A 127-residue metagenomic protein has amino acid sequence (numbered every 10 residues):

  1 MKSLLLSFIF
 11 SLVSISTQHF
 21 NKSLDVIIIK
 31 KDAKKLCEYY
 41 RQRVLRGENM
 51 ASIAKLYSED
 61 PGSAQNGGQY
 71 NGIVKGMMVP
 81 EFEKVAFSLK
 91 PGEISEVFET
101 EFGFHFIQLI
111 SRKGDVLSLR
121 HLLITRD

Functional and structural regions predicted by a protein language model:
M1-K2: N-terminal hydrophobic targeting signals that begin at the initiator methionine
L5-Q18: Hydrophobic h-region of N-terminal signal peptides that target proteins for export in Gram-negative bacteria
Q18-L45, E59-E83, F106-D127: Well-structured core secondary-structure elements of compact alpha/beta domains
G47-A51: Loop/turn elements at helix/coil->beta-strand transitions in domains of secreted/extracellular proteins
S88-K90: Soluble sensory domains of the PAS superfamily and closely related sensory modules
I94-T100: Short acidic-hydrophobic surface loop/beta-edge motif
